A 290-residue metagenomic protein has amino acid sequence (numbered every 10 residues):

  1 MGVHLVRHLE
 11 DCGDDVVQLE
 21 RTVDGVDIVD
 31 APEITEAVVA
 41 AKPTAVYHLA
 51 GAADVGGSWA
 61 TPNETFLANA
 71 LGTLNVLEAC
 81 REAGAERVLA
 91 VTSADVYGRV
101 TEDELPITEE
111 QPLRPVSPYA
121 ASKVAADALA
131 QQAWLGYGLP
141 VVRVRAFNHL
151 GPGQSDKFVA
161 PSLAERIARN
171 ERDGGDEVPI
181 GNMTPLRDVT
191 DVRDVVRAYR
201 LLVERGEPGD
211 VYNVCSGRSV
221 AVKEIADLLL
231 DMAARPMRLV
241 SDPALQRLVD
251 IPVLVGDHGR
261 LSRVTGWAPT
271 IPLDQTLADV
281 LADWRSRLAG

Functional and structural regions predicted by a protein language model:
G2-V3: N-terminal Rossmann-fold NAD(P) dinucleotide-binding loop
E10, V16-I34: Adenosine-cofactor binding site in Rossmann-like domains, unifying the SAM/SAH pocket of S-adenosylmethionine-dependent
A31-A68: NAD(P)H-binding glycine-rich loop region in Rossmannoid oxidoreductase-like domains and their noncatalytic homologs
A60-E78, E82, R87, V96-R143 (+2 more regions): Catalytic helix-loop patch of NAD(P)-dependent Rossmann-fold dehydrogenases
V100-L105, Q131-D188, V192-L201, S219 (+1 more regions): NAD(P)-dependent short-chain dehydrogenase/reductase
V178, N182, V211-Y212, V220-D227 (+2 more regions): C-terminal "lid/loop" region of Rossmann-like NAD(P)-dependent oxidoreductases
V195, Y199, V214, I225 (+2 more regions): Non-catalytic, hydrophobic alpha-helical segments
L273-G290: Amphipathic terminal alpha-helices
